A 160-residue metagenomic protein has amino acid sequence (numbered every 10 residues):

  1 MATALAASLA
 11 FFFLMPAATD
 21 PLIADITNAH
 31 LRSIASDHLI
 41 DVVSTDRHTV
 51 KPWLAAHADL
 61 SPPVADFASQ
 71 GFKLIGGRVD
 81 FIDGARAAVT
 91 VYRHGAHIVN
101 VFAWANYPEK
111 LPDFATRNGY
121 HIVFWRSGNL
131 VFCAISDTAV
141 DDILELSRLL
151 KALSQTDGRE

Functional and structural regions predicted by a protein language model:
M1-A24: Single-pass transmembrane signal-anchor helices and their membrane-water interface zones
A7-A10, H38, L150: Short alpha-helical scaffold segments that flank and stabilize functional sites
A10-F11, D20, I34, K51 (+2 more regions): Short, low-complexity intrinsically disordered segments
P16-V79, L153-D157: N-terminal "mature-domain start" segment
D46-H121: Short, solvent-exposed recognition patches
H94, Y107-E160: A short, solvent-exposed beta-edge/loop patch
